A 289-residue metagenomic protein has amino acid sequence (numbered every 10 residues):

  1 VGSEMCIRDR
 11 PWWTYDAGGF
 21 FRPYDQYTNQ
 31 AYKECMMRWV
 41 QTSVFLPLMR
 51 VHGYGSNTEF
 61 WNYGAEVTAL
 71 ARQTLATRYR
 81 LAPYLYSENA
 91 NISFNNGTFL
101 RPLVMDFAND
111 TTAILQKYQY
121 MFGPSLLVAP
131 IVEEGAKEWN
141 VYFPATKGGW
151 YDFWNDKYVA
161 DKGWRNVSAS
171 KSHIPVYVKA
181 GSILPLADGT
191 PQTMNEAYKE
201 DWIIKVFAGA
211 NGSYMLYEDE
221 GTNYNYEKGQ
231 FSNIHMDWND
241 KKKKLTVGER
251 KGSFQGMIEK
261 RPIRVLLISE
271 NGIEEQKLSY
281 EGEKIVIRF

Functional and structural regions predicted by a protein language model:
S3, R8-H173, Y177-K179: Catalytic-domain carbohydrate-binding cleft regions of carbohydrate-active enzymes
V176-F289: Accessory, solvent-exposed terminal regions and/or long lumenal/extracellular loops of proteins
